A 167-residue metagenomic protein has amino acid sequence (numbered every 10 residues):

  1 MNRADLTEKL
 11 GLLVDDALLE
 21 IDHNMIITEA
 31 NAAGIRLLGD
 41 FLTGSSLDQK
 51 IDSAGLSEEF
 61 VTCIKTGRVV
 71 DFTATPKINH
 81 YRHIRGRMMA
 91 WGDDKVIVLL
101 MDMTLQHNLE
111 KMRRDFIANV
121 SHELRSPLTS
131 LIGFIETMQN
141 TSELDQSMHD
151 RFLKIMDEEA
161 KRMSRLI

Functional and structural regions predicted by a protein language model:
M1, A90-E123: Sensory coupling linkers of modular signal transduction proteins
M1-G34: Sensory modules in modular signal-transduction proteins
G34-S45: PAS/PAS-like sensory domain cap-loop motif
S46-L105: PAS-family sensory/regulatory modules and their coupling/dimerization elements
Q139-S147: Short acidic helix/loop segment immediately C-terminal to the autophosphorylated histidine in two-component histidine
E158-M163: Short alpha-helical segment of the dimerization/phosphotransfer core of two-component systems
